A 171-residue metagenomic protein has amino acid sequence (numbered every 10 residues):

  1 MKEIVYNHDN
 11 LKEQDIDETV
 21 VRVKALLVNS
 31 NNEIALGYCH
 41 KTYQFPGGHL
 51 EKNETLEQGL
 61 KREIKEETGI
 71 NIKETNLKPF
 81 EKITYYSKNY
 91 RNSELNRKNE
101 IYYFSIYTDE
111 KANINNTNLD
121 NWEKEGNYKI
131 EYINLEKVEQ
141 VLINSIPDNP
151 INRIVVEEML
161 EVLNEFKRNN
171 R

Functional and structural regions predicted by a protein language model:
M1-K24, S30: Acidic, metal-coordinating catalytic segment for phosphate/diphosphate chemistry, firing primarily on the Nudix
H8-I16, N89-E94, N118-L119: Short, P/G- and charge-enriched loop/turn segments at secondary-structure junctions
V21-V23, E100-Y102, Y128: Change "...and in nucleic-acid phosphodiester-cleaving endonucleases..." to "...and in nucleic-acid processing enzymes
N29-N32, Y107-A112, L135-K137: Short loop segments at secondary-structure junctions
N29-N71: Conserved Nudix-box catalytic region and its N-terminal flanking loop in Nudix hydrolases and closely related
Y43, N113-R171: Nudix hydrolase/Nudix homology domain
N71-K82: A short coil-to-beta-strand element that immediately follows conserved catalytic motifs
Y85-N116, E131: Active-site-adjacent beta-strand/loop module that shapes the phosphate/pyrophosphate-binding cleft
